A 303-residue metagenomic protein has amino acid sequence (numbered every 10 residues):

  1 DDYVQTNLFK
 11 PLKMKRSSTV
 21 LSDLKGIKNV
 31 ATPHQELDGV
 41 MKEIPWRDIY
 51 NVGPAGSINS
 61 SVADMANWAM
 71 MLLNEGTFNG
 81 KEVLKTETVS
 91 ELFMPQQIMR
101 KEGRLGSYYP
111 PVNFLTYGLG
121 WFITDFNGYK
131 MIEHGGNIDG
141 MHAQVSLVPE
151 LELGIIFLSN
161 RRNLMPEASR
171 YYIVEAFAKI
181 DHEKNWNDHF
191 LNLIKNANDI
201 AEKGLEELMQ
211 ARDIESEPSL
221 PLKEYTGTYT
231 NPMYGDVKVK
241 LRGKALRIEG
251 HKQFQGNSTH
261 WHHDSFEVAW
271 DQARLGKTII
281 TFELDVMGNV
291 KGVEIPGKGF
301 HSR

Functional and structural regions predicted by a protein language model:
Q5-T6, K10, T19, K28 (+2 more regions): Catalytic loop of the DD-peptidase/beta-lactamase superfamily, centered on the K-T-G motif and neighboring
L24: Aromatic- and acidic-residue-enriched segments that line the glycan-binding/catalytic groove of carbohydrate-active
A31: Active-site-proximal cap/lid insertion segments
